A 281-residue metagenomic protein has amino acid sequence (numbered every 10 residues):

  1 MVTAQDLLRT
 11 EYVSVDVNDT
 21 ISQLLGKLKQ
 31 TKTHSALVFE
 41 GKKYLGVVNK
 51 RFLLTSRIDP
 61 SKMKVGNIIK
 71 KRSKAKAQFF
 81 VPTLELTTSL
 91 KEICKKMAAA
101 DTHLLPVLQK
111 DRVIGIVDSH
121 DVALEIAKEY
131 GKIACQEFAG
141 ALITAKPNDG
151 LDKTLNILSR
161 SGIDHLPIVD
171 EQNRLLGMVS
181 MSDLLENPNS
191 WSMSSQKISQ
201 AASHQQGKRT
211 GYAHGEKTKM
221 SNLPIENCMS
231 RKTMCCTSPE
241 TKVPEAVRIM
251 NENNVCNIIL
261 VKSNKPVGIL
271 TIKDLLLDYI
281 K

Functional and structural regions predicted by a protein language model:
M1-K27, F39, Y44-V47, K62-K95 (+8 more regions): Bateman/CBS regulatory modules and CBS-like beta-alpha motifs in cytosolic regions of diverse proteins
K29-K32: Basic, Lys/Arg-rich alpha-helical nucleic-acid-recognition elements, primarily the DNA-binding modules of transcription
L37, K43-I58, T102-H103, V113-K128 (+4 more regions): Short beta->alpha transition motifs characteristic of CBS
M181, M193-A213: C-terminal cap/linker of serine protease catalytic domains
